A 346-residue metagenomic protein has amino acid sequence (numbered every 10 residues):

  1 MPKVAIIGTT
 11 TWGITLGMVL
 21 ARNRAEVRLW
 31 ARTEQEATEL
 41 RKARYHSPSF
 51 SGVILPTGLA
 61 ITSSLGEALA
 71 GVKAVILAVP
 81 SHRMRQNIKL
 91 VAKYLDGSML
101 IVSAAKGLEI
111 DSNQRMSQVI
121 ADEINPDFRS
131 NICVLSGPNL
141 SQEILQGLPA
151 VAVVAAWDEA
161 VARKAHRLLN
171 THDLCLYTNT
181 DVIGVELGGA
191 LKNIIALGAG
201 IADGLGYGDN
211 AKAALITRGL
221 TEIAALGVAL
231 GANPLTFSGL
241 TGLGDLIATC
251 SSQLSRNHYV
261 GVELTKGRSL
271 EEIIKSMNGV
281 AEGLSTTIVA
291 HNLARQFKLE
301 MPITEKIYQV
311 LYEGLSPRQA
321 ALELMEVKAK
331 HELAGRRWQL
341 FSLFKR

Functional and structural regions predicted by a protein language model:
M1-V53, A60-S63, L90: NAD(P)+-binding Rossmann beta1-loop-alpha1 motif at the extreme N-terminus of oxidoreductases
I7, T11, T15, Q35 (+19 more regions): Conserved active-site and cofactor/substrate-binding residues in soluble primary-metabolism enzymes
S51-A60, F128-N131, H172-L174, L299: A short helix-to-beta-strand connector/capping loop
T62-A70, A74-G147, A165-R167: Rossmann-like NAD(P)(H) cofactor-binding subdomain of soluble oxidoreductases
R83, Y94, V119, E123-N131 (+2 more regions): Internal alpha-helical scaffold of NAD(P)-dependent oxidoreductase catalytic cores
S103, S130-S136, L176-T180, G239 (+1 more regions): General beta-strand structural signal in soluble alpha/beta enzymes
A199-D203, V228-S238, G242, L246-R346: NAD(P)-dependent Rossmann-like dehydrogenase/reductase catalytic/cofactor-binding core
